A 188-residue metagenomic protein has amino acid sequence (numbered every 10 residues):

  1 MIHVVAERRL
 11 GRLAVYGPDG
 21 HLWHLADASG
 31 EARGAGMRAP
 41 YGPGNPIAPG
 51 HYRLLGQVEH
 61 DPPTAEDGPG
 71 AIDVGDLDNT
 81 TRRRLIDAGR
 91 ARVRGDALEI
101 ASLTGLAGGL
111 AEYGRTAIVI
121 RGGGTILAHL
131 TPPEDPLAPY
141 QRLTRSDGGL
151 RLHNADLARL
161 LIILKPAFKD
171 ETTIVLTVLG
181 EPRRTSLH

Functional and structural regions predicted by a protein language model:
M1, R8-L10, P49, D67-P69 (+1 more regions): Extracytoplasmic
M1-E7, H60-P63, L164-K165: Short linear motifs in intrinsically disordered
M1-H3, A26-H51, L55-G56: N-terminal post-signal-peptidase region of extra-cytosolic proteins
G11-V15: Short beta-strand scaffold segments in enzyme catalytic cores
Y16-G20, G75-D78: Secondary-structure transition/turn motif
G20-A26: Surface-exposed loop/edge segments in extracytoplasmic proteins
P62-H188: Exported/periplasmic cell-wall-interacting domains
